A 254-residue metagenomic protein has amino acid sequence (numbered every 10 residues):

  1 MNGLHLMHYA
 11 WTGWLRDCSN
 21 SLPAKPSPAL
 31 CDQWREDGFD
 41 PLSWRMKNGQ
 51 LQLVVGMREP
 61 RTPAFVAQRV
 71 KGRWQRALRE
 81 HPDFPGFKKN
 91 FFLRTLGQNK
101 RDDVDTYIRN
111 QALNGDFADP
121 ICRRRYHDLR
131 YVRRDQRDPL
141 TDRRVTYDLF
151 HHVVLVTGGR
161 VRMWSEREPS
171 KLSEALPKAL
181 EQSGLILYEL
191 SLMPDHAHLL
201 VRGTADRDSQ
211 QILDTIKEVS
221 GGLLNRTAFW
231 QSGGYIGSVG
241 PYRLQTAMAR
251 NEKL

Functional and structural regions predicted by a protein language model:
M1-L254: Charge-rich, low-complexity N-terminal segments
